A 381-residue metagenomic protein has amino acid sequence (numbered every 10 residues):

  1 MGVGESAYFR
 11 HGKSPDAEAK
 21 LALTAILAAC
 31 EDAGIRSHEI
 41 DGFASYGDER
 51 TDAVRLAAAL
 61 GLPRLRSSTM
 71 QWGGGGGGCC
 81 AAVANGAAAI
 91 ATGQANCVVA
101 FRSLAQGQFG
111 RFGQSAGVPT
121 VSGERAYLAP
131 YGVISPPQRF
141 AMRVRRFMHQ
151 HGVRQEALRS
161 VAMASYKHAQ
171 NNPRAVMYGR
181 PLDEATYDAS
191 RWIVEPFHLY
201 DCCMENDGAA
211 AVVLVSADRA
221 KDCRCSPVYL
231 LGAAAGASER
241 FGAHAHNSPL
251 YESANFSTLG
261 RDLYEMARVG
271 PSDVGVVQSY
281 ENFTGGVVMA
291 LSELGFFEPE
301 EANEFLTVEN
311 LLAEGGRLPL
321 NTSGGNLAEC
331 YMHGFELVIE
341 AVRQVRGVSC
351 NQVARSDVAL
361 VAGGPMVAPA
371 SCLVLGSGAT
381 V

Functional and structural regions predicted by a protein language model:
M1-D16, A28, R125-A126, R159-S160 (+7 more regions): Condensing-enzyme catalytic core mediating Claisen C-C bond formation in acyl metabolism
M1-G77, N85, R143, F147-A157 (+6 more regions): Conserved active-site "lid/cap" helical segment
G12-K13, F109-Q114, Q170-R174, F241-A243 (+2 more regions): Short acidic, glycine/serine/threonine-rich loops at helix termini
S37-Y46, S67-M70, V98-S103, E156-M163 (+5 more regions): Beta-strand segments within the central parallel beta-sheet cores of soluble alpha/beta enzyme folds
Y46-R139, Y178-M204, G236-S238, Y251-A254 (+1 more regions): Conserved catalytic cysteine-centered active-site region of acyl-thioester-dependent Claisen-condensing enzymes
R50-A59, G242-N247, E281-E304, G316 (+1 more regions): Short glycine/threonine-rich loop-to-helix capping motif typified by GTGT followed within a few residues by an Asp-Pro
W72-L104, P137-N171, V212-D218, E329-S349: Active-site-proximal alpha-helical scaffold in enzymes
P249-S257, R261-T284, E293-F296, N326-C330: Extended C-terminal subregions enriched in glycine
